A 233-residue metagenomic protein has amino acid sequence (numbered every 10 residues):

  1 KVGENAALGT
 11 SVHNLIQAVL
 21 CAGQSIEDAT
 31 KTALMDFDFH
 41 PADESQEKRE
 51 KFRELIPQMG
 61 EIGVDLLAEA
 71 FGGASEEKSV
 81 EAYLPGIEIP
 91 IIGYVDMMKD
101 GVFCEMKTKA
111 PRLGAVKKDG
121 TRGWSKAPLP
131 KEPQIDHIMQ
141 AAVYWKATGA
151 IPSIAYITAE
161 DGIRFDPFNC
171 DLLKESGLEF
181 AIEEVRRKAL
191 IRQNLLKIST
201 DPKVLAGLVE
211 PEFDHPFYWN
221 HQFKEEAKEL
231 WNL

Functional and structural regions predicted by a protein language model:
K1-V95: Metal-dependent nuclease catalytic cores that hydrolyze phosphodiester bonds in DNA/RNA, characterized by
S11-N14, M139-A147: Short amphipathic alpha-helical face segments that pack within enzyme cores and frequently flank/anchor catalytic
Q17-Q24, T108-P111, K146-G149: Hydrophobic/aromatic-lined pockets within catalytic cores
L55, D136, E183: Soluble or luminal CAZymes and related metallo-dependent hydrolases
E77, E105, A155: A cross-family glycoside hydrolase active-site/sugar-binding cleft signature
E81-Q140: Non-catalytic protein-protein interaction segments used by genome-maintenance enzymes to assemble and couple activities
P133, K146-L233: Metal-dependent nuclease catalytic regions and adjoining charged, substrate-binding loops involved in nucleic-acid end
